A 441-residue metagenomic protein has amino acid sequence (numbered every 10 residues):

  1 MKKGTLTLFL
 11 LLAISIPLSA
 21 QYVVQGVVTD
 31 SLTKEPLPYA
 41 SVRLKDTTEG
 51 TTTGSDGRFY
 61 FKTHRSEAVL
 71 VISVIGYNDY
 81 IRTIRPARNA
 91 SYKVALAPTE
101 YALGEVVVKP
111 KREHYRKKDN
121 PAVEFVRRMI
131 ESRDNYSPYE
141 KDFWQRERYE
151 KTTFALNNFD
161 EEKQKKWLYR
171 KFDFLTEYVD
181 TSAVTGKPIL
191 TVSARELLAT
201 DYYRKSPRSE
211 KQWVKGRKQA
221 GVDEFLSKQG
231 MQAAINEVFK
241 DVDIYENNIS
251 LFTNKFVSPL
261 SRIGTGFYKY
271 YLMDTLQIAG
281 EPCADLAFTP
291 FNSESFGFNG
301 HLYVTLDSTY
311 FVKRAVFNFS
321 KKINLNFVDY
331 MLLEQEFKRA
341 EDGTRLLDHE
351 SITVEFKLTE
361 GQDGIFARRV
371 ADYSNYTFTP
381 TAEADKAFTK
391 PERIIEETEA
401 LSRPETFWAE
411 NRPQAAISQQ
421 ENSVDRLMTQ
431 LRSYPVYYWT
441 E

Functional and structural regions predicted by a protein language model:
Y22-V24, S31-D46, R65: Short, ordered, surface-exposed loop/turn motifs in non-cytosolic proteins
V24-D30, G57-F59, V94: A short, amphipathic beta-strand motif
A40-L44, L70, V108, F317 (+1 more regions): Hydrophobic beta-strand segments
L44-D46, V71-R82: A short, solvent-exposed loop/turn motif at the edges and junctions of modular extracellular/periplasmic domains
T48-R58: Short, acidic Ser/Thr/Gly-rich low-complexity loop/linker segments typical of extracellular and cell-surface proteins
T52, N78-S91: Structured interaction patches on ligand/partner-binding surfaces of diverse proteins
Y92-A102, V106-P110: Conserved "repeat-terminator" motif of extracellular CCP/Sushi domains
Y101, R112-C283, T289-G297, T359-E441: Structured extracytoplasmic
